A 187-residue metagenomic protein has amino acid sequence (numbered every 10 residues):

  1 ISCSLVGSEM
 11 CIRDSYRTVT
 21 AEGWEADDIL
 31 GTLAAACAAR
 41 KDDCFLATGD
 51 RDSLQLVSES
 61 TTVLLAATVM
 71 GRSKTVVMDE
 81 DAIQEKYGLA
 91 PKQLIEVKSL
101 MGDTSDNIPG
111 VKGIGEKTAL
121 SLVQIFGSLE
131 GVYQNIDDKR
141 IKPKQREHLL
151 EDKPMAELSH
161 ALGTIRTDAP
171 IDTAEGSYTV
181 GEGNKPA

Functional and structural regions predicted by a protein language model:
I1-I12: Single conserved hydrophobic/aromatic residue that forms the stacking wall/gate of nucleotide- or nucleobase-binding
D14-R17, A39, S60-T62, T75-A187: Non-catalytic nucleic-acid-binding/docking modules located in mid-to-C-terminal regions of nucleic-acid enzymes
R17-T48: Active-site periphery "cap/insert" segments of enzyme catalytic domains
A26-G31, S53-V57, S73: Short, well-ordered, mixed-charge alpha-helical segments that flank or form enzyme active sites
A38-A66, I125: Acidic, metal-binding active-site segment of PIN/NYN-like and related structure-specific nucleases
A66-S73: Short, acidic/turn-prone active-site loops that include or flank metal/cofactor- and phosphate-binding residues
